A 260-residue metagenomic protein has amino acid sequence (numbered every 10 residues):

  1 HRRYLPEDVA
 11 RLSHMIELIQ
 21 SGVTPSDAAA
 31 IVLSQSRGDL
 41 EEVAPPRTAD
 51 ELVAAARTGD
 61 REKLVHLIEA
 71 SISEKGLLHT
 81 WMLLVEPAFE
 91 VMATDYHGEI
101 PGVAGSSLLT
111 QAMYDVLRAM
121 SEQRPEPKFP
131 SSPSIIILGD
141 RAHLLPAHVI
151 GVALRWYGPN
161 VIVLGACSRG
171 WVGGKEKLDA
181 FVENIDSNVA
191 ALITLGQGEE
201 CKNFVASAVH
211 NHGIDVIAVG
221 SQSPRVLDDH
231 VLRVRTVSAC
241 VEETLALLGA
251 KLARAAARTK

Functional and structural regions predicted by a protein language model:
R2-Q123: Long amphipathic alpha-helical segments
E99, Y114-K260: C-terminal regulatory/effector modules of DNA-binding transcriptional regulators
